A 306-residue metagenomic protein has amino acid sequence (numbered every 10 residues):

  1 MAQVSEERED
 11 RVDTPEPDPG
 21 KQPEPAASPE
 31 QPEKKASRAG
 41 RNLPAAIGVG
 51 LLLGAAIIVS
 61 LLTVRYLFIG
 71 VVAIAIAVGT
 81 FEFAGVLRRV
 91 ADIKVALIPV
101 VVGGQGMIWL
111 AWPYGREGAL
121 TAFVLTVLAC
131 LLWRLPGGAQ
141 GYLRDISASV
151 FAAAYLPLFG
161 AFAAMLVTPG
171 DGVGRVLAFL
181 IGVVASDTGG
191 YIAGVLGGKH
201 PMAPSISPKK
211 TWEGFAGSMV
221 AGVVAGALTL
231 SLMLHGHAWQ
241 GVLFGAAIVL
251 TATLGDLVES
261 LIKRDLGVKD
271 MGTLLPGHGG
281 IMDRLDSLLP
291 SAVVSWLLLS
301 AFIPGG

Functional and structural regions predicted by a protein language model:
A2-A246, L250: Membrane-embedded alpha-helical bundles of polytopic integral membrane proteins
E259: Acidic, glycine-rich loop-and-beta core segments that form the ion-binding/anion-interacting portion of active sites
D265-L288: Interfacial loop-to-transmembrane junctions
L289, V294-L298: Hydrophobic alpha-helical transmembrane segments of membrane transport and translocation systems, primarily multi-pass
L297-G306: Juxtamembrane boundary at the C-terminal end of a transmembrane helix
